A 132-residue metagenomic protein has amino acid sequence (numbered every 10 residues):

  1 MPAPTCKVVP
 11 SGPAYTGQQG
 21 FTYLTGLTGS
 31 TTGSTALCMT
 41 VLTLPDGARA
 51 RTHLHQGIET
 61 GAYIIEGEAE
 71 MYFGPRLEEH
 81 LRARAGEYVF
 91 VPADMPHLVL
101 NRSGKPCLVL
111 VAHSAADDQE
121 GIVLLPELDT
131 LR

Functional and structural regions predicted by a protein language model:
M1-A36, R51, I122-R132: A short, N-terminal "cap"/entry segment at the start of jelly-roll beta-barrel domains of the cupin/DSBH fold
T25, T40-Q56: Conserved short histidine dyad/triad with adjacent acidic residue
T32, G57, R76, G104-K105: Short strand-connecting beta-turns/loops that link adjacent beta-strands
M39-T43, G61, H80, Y88-F90: Conserved hydrophobic/aromatic beta-strand scaffold that supports enzyme active sites
L44-D46, I64, A83, V91 (+1 more regions): Hydrophobic residues in beta-strands and at strand termini
R49, I58-R84: A short beta-strand-loop-beta hairpin characteristic of the jelly-roll/cupin
R51-T52, M71-Y72, H80, V91 (+1 more regions): Short beta-strand His + acidic residue motifs that chelate non-heme Fe in jelly-roll/DSBH and cupin folds
R84-A85, A93-Q119: Ligand-binding loop in jelly-roll beta-barrel domains
